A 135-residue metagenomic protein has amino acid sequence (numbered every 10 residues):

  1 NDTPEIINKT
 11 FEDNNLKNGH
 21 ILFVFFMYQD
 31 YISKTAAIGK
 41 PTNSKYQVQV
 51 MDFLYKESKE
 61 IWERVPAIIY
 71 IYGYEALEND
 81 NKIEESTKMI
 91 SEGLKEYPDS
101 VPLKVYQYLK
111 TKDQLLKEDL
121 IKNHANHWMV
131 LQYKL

Functional and structural regions predicted by a protein language model:
N1, N8, E12-K45, Q49-F53 (+3 more regions): Amphipathic alpha-helical repeat scaffolds of TPR domains
N1-D2, N81, K112-L115: Short helix-adjacent coil turns
N8, D52-Y55, S91, E118: Alpha-solenoid helical repeat scaffolds
E12, K56, S91-K95, K122-A125: Conserved structural position within tetratricopeptide repeats
R64, G93, Y106-L135: Terminal, low-structured helical/coil segments at or just beyond the last alpha-helical repeat
N81-E84, K88, K95, D99-L103: Surface-exposed, polar/charged faces of alpha-helical domains in mature secreted/periplasmic/lumenal proteins
